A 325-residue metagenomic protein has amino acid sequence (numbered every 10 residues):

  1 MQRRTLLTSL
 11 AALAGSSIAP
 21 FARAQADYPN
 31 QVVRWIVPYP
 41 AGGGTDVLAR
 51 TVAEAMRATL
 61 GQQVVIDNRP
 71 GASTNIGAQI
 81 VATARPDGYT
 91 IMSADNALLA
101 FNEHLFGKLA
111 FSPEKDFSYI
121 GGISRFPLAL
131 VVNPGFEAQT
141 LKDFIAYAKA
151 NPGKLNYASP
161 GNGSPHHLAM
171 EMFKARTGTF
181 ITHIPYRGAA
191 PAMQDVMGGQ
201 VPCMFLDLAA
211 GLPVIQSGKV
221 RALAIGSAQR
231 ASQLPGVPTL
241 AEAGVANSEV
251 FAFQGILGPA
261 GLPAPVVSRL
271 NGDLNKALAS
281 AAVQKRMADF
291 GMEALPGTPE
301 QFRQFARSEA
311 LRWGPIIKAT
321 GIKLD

Functional and structural regions predicted by a protein language model:
M1-D27: N-terminal twin-arginine translocation
T5, L10, V32, N68 (+13 more regions): Conserved functional loop/turn residues at catalytic and ligand-binding sites
A24-K115, K154, T179-P202, P296 (+1 more regions): N-terminal (or domain-start) structured segment
N30-V32, Q216, E242, A264-D325: An extracytoplasmic/periplasmic, membrane-proximal ligand-sensing/linker region
T83-G88, H104-P191, L240, F253-R286: Hinge/capping helix and adjacent helix->loop/strand transition within the periplasmic-binding protein
A97-K108, H167, K174-R176, C203-V237: A ligand-binding cleft/hinge motif common to bilobed small-molecule-binding domains
R125, G211-A279, L311: C-terminal lobe and pocket-closing loops of periplasmic/extracytoplasmic Venus-flytrap solute-binding proteins
